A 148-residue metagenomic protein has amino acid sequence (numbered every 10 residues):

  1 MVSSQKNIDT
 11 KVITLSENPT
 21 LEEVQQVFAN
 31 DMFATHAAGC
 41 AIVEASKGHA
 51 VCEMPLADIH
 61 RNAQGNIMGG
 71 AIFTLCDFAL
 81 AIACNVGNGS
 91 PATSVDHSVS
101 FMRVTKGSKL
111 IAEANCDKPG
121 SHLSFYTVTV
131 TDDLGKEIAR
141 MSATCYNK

Functional and structural regions predicted by a protein language model:
M1-K148: Terminal targeting signals and extreme-terminal segments of soluble enzymes
